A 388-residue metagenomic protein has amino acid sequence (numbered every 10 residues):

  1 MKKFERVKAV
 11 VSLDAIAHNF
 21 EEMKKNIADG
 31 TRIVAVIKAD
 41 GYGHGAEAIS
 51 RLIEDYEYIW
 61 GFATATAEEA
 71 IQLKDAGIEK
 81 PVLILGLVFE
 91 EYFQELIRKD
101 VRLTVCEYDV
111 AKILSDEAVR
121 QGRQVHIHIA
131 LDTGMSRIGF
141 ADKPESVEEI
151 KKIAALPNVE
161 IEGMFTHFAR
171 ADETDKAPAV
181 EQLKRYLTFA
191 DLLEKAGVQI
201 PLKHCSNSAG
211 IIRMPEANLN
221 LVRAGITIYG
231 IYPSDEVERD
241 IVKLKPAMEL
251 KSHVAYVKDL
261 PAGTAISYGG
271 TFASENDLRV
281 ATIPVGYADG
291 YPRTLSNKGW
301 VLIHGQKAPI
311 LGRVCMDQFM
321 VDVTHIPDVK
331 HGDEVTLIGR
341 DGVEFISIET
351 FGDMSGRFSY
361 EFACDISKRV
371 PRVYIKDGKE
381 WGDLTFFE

Functional and structural regions predicted by a protein language model:
K2-L13, A17, E68-E69, V88 (+4 more regions): Active-site anion/phosphate-binding pocket segments in diverse small-molecule metabolic enzymes
K2-V11, H18, D29-H204: Active-site-proximal beta-alpha core segment in soluble small-molecule metabolic enzymes
M23: Class I S-adenosylmethionine-dependent transferase superfamily signal
N26: Conserved PLP-enzyme active-site core in the AAT-like
